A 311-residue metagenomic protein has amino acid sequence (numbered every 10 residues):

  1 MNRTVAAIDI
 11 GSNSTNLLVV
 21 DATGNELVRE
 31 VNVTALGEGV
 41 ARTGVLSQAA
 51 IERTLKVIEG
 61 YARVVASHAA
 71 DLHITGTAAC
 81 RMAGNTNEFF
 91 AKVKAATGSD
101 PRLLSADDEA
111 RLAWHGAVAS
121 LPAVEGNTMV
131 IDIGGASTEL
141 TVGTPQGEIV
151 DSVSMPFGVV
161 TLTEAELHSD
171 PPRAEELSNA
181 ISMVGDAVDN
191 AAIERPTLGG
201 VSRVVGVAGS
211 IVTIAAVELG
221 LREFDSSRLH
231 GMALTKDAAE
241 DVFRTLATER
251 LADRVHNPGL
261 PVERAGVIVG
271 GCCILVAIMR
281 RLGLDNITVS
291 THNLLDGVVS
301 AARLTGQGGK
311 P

Functional and structural regions predicted by a protein language model:
N2-N16, G24-E26: N-terminal amphipathic/basic leader segments beginning at the initiator methionine
R3-V5, V19-A22, A35, G39-H68 (+3 more regions): Helical "lid/coupling" subdomains associated with nucleotide-phosphate turnover
D9-S14, I131-S137, G158, V207-I211: A short acidic Gly-Thr/Ser loop motif
R29, E139: Short glycine-/small-residue motifs
E30-T34: A structural signal for short, well-ordered beta-strand segments
